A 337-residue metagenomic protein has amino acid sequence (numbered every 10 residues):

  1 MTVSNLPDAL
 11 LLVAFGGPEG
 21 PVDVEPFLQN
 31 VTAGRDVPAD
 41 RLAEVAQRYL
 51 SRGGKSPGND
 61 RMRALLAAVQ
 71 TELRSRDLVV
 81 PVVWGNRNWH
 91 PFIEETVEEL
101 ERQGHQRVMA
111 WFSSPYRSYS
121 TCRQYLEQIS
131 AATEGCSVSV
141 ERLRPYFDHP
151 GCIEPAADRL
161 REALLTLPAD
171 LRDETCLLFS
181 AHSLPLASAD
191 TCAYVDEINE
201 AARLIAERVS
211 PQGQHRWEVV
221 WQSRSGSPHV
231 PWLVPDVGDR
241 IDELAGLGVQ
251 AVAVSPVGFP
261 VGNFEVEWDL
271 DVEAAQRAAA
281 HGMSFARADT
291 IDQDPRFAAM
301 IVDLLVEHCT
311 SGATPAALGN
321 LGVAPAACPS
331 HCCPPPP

Functional and structural regions predicted by a protein language model:
T2-P337: Active-site-proximal alpha-helix that buttresses catalytic centers in soluble enzyme cores
